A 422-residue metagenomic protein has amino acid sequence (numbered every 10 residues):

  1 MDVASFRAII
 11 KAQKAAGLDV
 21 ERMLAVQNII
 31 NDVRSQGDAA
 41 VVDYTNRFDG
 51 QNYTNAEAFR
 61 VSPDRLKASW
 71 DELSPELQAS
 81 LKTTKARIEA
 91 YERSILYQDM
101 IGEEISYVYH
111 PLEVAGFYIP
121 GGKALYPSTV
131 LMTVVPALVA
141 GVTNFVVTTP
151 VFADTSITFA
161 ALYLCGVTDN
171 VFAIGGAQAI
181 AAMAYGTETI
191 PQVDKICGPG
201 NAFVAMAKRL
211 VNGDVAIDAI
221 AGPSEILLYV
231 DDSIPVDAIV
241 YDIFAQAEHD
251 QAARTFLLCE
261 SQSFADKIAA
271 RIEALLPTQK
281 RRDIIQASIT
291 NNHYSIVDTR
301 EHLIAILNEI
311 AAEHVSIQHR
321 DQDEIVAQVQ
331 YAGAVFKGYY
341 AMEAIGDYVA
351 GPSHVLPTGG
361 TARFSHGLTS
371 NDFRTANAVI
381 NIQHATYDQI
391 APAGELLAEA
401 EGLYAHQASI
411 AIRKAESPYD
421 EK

Functional and structural regions predicted by a protein language model:
M1-E113: N-terminal Rossmann-like NAD(P)+-binding subdomain of aldehyde/semialdehyde dehydrogenases
M1-S5, N170-G175, Y294-T299: Short acidic-hydrophobic, aromatic-tinged amphipathic segments that line or gate anion-handling sites
L96-I101, A216, A253-L258, T278-A287 (+3 more regions): Flexible, glycine/charged-enriched surface loops at secondary-structure junctions
Q98-A160: Conserved small-residue-rich beta-alpha loop and adjacent elements that most often cradle the phosphate/pyrophosphate
V167-R254: Conserved NAD(P)+-binding/catalytic subdomain of aldehyde/semialdehyde dehydrogenases
H249, L257-Q328, A332: A glycine- and small/hydrophobic-rich beta-loop-beta segment that serves as a flexible "lid/hinge" or phosphate-binding
N308-K422: C-terminal core of ALDH-fold dehydrogenases
